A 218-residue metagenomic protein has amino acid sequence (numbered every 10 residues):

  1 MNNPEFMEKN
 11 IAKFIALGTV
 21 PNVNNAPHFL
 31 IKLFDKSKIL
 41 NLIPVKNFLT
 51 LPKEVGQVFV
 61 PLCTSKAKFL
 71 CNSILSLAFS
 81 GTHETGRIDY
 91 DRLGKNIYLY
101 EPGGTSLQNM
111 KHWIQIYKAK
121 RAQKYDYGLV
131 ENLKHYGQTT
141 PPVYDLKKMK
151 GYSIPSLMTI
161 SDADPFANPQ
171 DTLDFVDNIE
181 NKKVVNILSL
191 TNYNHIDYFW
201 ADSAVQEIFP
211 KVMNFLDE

Functional and structural regions predicted by a protein language model:
M1-Y136: Alpha/beta-hydrolase-fold enzymes
I15, L157-T159, N186-L188: Hydrophobic/aromatic beta-strand patches that form the interior of the parallel beta-sheet core in alpha/beta enzyme
V20-N22, Y117, A163-D164, N192-H195: Conserved beta-strand elements of beta-rich interaction domains across eukaryotes, especially beta-propellers
T140-S153: The feature captures the conserved acid-bearing segment of alpha/beta-hydrolase catalytic domains
Y152-S153, L157-I160, D164: Short beta-strand/loop motif that positions the catalytic acidic residue of the alpha/beta-hydrolase fold
I154, N168-N178: Short alpha-helix in the alpha/beta-hydrolase fold that links the catalytic acid
K182-E218: Catalytic active-site module of serine/aspartate enzymes centered on a nucleophile-bearing elbow/loop
